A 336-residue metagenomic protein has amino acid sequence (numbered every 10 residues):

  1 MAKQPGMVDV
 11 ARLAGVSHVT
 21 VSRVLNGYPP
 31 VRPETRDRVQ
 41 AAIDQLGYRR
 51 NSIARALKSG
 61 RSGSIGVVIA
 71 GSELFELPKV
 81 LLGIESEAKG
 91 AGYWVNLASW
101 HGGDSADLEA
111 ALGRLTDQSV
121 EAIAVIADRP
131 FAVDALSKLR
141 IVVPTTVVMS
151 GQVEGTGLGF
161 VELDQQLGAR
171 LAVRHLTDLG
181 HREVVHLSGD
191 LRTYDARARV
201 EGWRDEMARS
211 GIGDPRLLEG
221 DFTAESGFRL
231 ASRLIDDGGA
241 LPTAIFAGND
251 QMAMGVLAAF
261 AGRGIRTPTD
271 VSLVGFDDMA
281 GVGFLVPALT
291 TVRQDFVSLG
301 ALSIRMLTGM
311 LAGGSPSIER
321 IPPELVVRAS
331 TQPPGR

Functional and structural regions predicted by a protein language model:
M1-A2, S64-R174, D178, A240: Alpha-helical recognition/docking segments in bacterial nutrient-uptake and carbohydrate-utilization systems
M1-G63, G335: N-terminal helix-turn-helix DNA-binding module of bacterial transcription factors
S17, G63, E121-A122, H181-E183 (+2 more regions): Short acidic/polar active-site loop segments enriched in Thr and Asp
H18-R23, L57-E73, H175, E183-D190: Short beta-strand segments enriched in small/hydrophobic residues
S52, A70-K79, L97-A106, V161-L171 (+5 more regions): Hinge/beta->alpha junction and helix N-cap segments in small-molecule ligand-binding domains
V67, S119-A127, V185-L187, L217-L218 (+2 more regions): Periplasmic-binding protein-like
D236-R336: Flexible loop/turn connectors
